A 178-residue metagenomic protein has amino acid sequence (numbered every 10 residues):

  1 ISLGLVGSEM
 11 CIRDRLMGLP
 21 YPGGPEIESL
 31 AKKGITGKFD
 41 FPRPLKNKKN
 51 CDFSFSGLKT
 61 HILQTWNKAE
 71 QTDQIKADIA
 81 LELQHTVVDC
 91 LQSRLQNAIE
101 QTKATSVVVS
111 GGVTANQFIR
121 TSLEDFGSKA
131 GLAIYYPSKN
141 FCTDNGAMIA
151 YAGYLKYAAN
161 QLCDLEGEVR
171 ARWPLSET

Functional and structural regions predicted by a protein language model:
I1-I12: Single conserved hydrophobic/aromatic residue that forms the stacking wall/gate of nucleotide- or nucleobase-binding
G18-E28, K32-G34: Glycine-rich phosphate/pyrophosphate-binding loop at beta-loop-alpha junctions
G24, Q71-D78, Y136-K139, Q161-L165: Flexible, glycine/charged-enriched surface loops at secondary-structure junctions
S29-V107, N116-A130, Y157-N160, S176-T178: A contiguous, well-structured pocket-lining segment that forms one wall/lid of small-molecule binding clefts in soluble
V107, E124-M148: Conserved phosphate-binding/catalytic loops in two-lobed NTP-binding clefts
G112-V113, K139: Active-site metal-binding loops of divalent metal-dependent hydrolases
P137-S176: Glycine-rich phosphate-binding/hydrolytic loop that grips phosphoryl groups
